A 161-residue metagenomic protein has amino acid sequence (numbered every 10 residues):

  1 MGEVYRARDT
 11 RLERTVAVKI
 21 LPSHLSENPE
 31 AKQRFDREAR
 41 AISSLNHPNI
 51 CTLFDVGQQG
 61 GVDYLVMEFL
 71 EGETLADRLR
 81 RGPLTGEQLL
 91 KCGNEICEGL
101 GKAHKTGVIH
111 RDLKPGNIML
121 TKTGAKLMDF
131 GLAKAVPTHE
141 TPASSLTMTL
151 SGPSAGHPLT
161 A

Functional and structural regions predicted by a protein language model:
M1-A161: Conserved ATP-binding/catalytic core of the eukaryotic-like protein kinase fold, especially serine/threonine kinases
